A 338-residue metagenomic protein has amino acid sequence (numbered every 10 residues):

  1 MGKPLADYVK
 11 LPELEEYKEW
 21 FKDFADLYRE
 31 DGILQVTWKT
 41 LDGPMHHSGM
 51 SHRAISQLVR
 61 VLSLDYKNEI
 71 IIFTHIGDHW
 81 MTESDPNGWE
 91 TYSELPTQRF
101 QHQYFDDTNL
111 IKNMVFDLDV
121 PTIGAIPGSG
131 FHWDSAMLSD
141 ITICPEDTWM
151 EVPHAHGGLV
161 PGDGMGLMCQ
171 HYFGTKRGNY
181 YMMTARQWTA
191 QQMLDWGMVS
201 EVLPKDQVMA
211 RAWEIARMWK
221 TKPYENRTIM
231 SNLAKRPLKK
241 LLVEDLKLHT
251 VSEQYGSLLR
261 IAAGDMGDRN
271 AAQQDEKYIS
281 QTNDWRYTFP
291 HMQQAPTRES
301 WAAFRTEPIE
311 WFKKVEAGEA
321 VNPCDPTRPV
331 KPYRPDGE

Functional and structural regions predicted by a protein language model:
M1-D31, T40, Y66, I76-T82 (+3 more regions): C-terminal alpha-helix plus adjacent terminal tail
F21-A25, H47-I71: A short, well-ordered alpha-helical element
R53-S56, R60-Y66, P86-G128, L167 (+3 more regions): An acidic, glycine-rich surface segment that forms the CoA-thioester-binding/catalytic face of crotonase-fold enzymes
F73, S135-M137, M193, A212: Hydrophobic/aromatic residues within transmembrane alpha-helices of multi-pass small-molecule transporters
H79, D107-P161: Glycine-rich beta-to-alpha active-site loop
F131-D134, A185-Q192: Acidic, divalent-metal-coordinating active-site segment for phosphoryl/phosphodiester hydrolysis, typified by short
I143-C144, V199-R211: Short acidic-hydrophobic, aromatic-tinged amphipathic segments that line or gate anion-handling sites
G166-K176: Hydrophobic, secondary-structure "cap" segments at the distal end of domains
